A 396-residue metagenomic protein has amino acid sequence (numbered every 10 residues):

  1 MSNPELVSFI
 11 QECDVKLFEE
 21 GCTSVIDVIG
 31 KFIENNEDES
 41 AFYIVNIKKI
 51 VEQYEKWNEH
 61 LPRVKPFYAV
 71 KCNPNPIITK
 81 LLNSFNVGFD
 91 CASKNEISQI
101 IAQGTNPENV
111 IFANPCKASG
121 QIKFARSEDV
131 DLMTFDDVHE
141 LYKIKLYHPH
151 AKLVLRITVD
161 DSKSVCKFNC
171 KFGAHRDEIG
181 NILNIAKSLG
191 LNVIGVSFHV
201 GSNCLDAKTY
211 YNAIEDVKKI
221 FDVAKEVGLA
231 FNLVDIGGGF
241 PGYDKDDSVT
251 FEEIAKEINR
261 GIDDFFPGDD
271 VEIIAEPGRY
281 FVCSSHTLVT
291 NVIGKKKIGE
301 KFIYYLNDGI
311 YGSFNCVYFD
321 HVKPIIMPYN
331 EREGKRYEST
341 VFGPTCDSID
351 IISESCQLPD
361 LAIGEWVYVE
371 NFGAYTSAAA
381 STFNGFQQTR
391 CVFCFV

Functional and structural regions predicted by a protein language model:
M1-M133, V138-A151, S188, N192 (+2 more regions): A charged N-terminal "starter" segment
S2-S8, V159-G294, L358, N384: Active-site loop/helix belt of alpha/beta enzymes
V28-I33, D38, E257, D263 (+1 more regions): Charged (often Lys/Glu-rich) extended helix/loop segments that serve as interaction or gating elements
I44-V51, P76, C91-K94, S119 (+10 more regions): Electropositive phosphate-/nucleotide-binding environments in soluble metabolic enzymes
I50, K71, S93, A125 (+6 more regions): Conserved, mostly hydrophobic/aromatic
A69, D136, V154-T158, S197-H199 (+3 more regions): Short beta-strand segments
C72-P74, N95, C116-A118, D137-H139 (+6 more regions): Active-site-proximal loop/turn and secondary-structure-junction residues that shape catalytic pockets, frequently
T79, A102, I122-R126, I144-Y147 (+6 more regions): Short acidic, glycine/serine/threonine-rich loops at helix termini
